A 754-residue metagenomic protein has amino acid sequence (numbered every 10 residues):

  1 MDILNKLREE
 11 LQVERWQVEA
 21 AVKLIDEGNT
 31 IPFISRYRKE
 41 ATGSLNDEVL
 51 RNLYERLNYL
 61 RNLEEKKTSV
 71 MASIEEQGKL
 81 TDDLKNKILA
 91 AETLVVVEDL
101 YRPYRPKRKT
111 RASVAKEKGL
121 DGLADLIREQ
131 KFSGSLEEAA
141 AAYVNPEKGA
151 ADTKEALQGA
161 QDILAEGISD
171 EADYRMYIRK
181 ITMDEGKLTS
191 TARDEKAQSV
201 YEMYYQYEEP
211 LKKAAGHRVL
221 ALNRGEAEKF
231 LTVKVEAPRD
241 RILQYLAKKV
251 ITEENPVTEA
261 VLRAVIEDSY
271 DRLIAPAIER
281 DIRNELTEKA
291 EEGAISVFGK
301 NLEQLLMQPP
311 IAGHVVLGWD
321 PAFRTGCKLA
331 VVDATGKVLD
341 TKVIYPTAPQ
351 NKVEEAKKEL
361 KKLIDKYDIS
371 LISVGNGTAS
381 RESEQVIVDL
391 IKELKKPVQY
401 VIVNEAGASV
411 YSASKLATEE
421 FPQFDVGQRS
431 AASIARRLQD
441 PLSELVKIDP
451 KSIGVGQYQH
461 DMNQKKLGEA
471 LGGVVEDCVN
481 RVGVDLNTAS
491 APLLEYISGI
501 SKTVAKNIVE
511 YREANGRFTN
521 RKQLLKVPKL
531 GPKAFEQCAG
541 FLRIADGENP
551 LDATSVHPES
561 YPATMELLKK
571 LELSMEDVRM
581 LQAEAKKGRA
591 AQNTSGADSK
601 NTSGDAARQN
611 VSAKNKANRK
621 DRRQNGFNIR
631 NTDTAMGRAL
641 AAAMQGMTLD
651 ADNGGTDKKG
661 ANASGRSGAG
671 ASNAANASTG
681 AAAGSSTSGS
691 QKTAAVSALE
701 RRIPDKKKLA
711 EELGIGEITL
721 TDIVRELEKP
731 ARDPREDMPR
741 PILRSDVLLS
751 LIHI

Functional and structural regions predicted by a protein language model:
M1-E19, D26: Generic start-of-chain signal for non-secretory N-termini
E10, Q77, Q130, G167 (+16 more regions): Change "in soluble alpha/beta enzymes" to "in soluble alpha/beta proteins
W16, A21-L24, S35-N86, K154 (+5 more regions): Charged, low-complexity terminal tails
G28, P321-T325, K529: A short acidic Gly-Thr/Ser loop motif
T30-I31, N46-S113, K118-E147, R481-G596 (+7 more regions): Accessory alpha-helical DNA-binding modules that contact the DNA backbone or grooves
V49-N52, L63-G318, A322-F424, A431: Duplex nucleic acid-engaging cores and interfaces of nucleic-acid transaction enzymes
D240, V257, S269-E279, Y400-A417 (+3 more regions): OB-fold/S1-family RNA-binding modules
I752-I754: Conserved small/polar residues in nucleotide/adenosyl-binding loops
